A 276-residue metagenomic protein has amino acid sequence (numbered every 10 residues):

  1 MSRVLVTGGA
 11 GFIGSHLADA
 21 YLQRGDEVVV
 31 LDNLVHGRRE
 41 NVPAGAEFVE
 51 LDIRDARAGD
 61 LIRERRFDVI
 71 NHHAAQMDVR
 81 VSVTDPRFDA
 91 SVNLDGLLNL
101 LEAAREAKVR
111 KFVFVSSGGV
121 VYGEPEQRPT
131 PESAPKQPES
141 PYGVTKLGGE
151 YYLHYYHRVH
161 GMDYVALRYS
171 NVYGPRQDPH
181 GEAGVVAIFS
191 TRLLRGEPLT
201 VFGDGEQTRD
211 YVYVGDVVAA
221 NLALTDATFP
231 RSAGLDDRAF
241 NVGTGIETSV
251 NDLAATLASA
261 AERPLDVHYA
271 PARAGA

Functional and structural regions predicted by a protein language model:
M1-V172: N-terminal Rossmann-like NAD(P)+-binding domain of SDR-like oxidoreductases, especially those catalyzing
D52, L194-A276: C-terminal substrate-binding subdomain of Rossmann-fold SDR/epimerase-dehydratase oxidoreductases
D68, R80, R87, L98 (+4 more regions): Residues in well-ordered alpha-helical elements
A74, A104, G181, L193-L194 (+2 more regions): Hydrophobic aliphatic residues
T84, V92-D95, S133, S140 (+3 more regions): Residue-level signal for the nucleotide or nucleotide-sugar donor/cofactor binding architecture
E124, K136, P141, D178 (+3 more regions): Active-site "substrate specificity/gating" loop of NAD(P)-dependent dehydrogenases, especially the short-chain
G148, Y152, Y156, F189 (+2 more regions): Hydrophobic alpha-helix immediately C-terminal to the catalytic Tyr-X-X-X-Lys motif of short-chain
